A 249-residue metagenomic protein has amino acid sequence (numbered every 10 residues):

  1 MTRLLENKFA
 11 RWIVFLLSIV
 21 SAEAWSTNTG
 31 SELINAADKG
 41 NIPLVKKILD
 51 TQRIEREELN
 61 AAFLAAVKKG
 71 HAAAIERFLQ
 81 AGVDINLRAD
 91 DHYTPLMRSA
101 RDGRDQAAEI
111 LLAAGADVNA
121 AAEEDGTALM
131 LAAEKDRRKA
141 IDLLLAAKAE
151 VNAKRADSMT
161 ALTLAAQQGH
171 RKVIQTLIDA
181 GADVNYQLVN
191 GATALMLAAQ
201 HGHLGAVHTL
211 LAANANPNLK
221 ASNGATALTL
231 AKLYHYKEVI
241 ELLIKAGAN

Functional and structural regions predicted by a protein language model:
T2, W25-N35, A147, A180 (+3 more regions): Ankyrin-repeat-protein effector appendages
T2-I13: Bacterial N-terminal signal peptides that target proteins for export
T2-L4, A22-K68, A73-E76, Q80 (+2 more regions): Intrinsically disordered, low-complexity regulatory segments in ankyrin-centric signaling systems
N35-G40, A65-H71, R98-R104, L131-R137 (+3 more regions): Ankyrin repeat A-helix N-terminal signature
N41-L49, H71-L79, R104-L112, R137-L145 (+3 more regions): Ankyrin repeat structural motif
E55-R56, I85, V118, V151 (+2 more regions): Ankyrin-repeat inter-repeat connecting loop/turn
